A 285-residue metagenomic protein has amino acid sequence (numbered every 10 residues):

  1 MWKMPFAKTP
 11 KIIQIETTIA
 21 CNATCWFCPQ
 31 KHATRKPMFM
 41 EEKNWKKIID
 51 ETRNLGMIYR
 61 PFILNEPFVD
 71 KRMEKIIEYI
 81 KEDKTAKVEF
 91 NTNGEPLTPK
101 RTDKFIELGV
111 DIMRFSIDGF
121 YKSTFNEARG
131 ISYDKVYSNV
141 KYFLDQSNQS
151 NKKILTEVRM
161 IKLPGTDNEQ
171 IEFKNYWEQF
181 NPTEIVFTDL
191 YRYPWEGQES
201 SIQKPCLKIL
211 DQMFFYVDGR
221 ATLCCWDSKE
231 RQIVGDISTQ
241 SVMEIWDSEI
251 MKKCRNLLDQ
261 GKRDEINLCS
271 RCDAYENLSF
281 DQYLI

Functional and structural regions predicted by a protein language model:
M1-I112, S123, A128-D134, S138 (+1 more regions): Conserved alpha-helical substructure of the radical SAM core
A7, I202-L207: Short loop/turn motifs at secondary-structure junctions and domain boundaries
C21, C25-C28, C206, C224-C225 (+1 more regions): Short cysteine clusters
R101, P164-W177: Catalytic cores of alpha/beta
E107-M113, Q179-E184: Glycine-enriched alpha-helix->loop->beta-strand junction motifs that scaffold or abut catalytic
N139-K141, D145-L155, N175-E199, R220 (+1 more regions): C-terminal accessory region of radical SAM enzymes
I209-D211: Short loop/turn microsegments at loop-to-beta-strand junctions
F215-D218: Short, acidic, Ser/Thr-enriched surface-loop or helix-capping motifs
